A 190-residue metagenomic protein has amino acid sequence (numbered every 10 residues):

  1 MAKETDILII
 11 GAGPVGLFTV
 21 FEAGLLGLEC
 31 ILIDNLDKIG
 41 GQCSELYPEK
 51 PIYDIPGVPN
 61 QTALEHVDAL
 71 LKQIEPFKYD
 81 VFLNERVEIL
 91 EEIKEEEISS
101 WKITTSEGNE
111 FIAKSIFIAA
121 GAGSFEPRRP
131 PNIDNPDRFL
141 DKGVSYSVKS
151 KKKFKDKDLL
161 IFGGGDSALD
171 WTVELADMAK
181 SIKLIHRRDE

Functional and structural regions predicted by a protein language model:
M1-I10, L26, K38, D80-K157: FAD-binding core/adjacent interface of flavoenzyme oxidoreductases
A2-E4, L8-D37, L140-E190: Rossmann-like dinucleotide/flavin-binding elements
V20-E22, S44-E45, R128-N132, T172-E174: Short amphipathic alpha-helical segments
I39-C43: A short beta-to-alpha transition loop/helix N-cap that caps and shapes the active-site region
S44-E110, E190: N-terminal Rossmann-like dinucleotide/flavin-binding domain of flavoprotein oxidoreductases that bind FAD/FMN
